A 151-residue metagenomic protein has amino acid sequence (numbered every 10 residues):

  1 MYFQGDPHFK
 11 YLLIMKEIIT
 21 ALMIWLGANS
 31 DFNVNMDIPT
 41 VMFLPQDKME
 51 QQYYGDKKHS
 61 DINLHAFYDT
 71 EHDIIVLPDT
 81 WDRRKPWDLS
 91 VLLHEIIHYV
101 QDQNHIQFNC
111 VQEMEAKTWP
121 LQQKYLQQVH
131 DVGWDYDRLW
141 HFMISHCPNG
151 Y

Functional and structural regions predicted by a protein language model:
Y2-I14: Short, Lys/Arg-enriched N-terminal segments with co-localized hydrophobic residues within the first ~10-30 amino acids
L12-V76, W81-D82, Q128-D131, Y136-R138: Auxiliary, metal-adjacent structural segments of Zn-dependent hydrolase domains
L13-E17, D82-V91, F108-A116: Soluble non-cytosolic domains of exported or imported proteins
M23, G27, L93, W119-L126: Non-transmembrane alpha-helical segments in soluble domains of secreted/periplasmic/extracellular proteins
P78, V100-F108, Q128: Substrate-binding clefts and substrate-entry loops adjacent to catalytic sites of polymer-processing enzymes acting on
S90-Q103: Active-site recognition of the HExxH zinc-binding catalytic motif
V111-H146: Post-HExxH zinc-binding segment in Zn-dependent metallohydrolases
